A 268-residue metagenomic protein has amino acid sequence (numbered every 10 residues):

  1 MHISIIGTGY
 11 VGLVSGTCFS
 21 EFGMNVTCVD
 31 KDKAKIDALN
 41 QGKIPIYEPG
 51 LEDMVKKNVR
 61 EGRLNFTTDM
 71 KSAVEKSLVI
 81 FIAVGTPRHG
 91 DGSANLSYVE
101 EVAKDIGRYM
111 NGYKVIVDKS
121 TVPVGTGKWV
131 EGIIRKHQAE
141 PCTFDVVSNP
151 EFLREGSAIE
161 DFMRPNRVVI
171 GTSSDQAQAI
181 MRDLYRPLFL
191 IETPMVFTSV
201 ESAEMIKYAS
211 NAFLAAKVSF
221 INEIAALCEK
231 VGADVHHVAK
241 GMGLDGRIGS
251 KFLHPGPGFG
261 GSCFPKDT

Functional and structural regions predicted by a protein language model:
M1-T268: Structural/interface elements that position substrates and couple domains in central-metabolism enzymes
